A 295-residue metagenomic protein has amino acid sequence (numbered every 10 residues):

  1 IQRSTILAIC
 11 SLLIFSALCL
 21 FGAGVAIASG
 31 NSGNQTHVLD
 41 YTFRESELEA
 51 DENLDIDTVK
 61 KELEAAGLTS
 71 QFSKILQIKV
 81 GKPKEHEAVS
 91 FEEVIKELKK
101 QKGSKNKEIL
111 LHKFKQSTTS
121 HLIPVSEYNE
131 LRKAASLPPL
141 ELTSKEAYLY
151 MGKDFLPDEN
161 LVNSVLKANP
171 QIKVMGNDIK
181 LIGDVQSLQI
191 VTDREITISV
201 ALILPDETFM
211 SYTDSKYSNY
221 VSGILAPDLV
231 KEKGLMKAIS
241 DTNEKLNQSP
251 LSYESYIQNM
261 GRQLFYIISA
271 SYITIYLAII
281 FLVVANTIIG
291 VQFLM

Functional and structural regions predicted by a protein language model:
Q2-G30, G261-M295: Hydrophobic alpha-helical transmembrane segments of multi-pass inner-membrane transport and secretion
A28, N34-I280: Basic-flanked hydrophobic alpha-helices used for secretion and membrane insertion
